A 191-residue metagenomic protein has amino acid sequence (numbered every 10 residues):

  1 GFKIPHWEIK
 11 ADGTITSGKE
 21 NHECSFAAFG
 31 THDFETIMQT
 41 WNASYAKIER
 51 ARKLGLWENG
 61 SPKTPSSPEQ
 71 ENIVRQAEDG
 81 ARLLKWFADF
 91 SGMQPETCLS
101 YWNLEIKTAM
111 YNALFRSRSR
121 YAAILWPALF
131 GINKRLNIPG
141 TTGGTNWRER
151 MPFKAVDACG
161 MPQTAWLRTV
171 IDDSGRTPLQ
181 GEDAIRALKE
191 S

Functional and structural regions predicted by a protein language model:
G1-S191: Catalytic cores of glycan-processing enzymes that make or break glycosidic bonds
